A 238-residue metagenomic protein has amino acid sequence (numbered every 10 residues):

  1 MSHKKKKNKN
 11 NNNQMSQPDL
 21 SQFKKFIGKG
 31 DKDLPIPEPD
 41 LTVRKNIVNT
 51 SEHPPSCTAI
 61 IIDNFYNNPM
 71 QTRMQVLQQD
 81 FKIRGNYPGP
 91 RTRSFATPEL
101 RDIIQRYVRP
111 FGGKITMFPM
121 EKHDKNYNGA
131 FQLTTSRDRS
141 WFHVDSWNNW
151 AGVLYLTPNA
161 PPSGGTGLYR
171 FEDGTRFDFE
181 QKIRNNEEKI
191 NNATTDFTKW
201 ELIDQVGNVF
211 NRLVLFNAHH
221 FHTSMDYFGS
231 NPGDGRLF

Functional and structural regions predicted by a protein language model:
M1-K25: Short Lys/Arg-rich cationic patches that frequently serve as NLS/NoLS or arginine-rich RNA/DNA-binding motifs
Q17-F142, G165, E172: Non-heme Fe(II)/2-oxoglutarate
T134-F238: Catalytic core of non-heme Fe(II) oxygenases with the double-stranded beta-helix
